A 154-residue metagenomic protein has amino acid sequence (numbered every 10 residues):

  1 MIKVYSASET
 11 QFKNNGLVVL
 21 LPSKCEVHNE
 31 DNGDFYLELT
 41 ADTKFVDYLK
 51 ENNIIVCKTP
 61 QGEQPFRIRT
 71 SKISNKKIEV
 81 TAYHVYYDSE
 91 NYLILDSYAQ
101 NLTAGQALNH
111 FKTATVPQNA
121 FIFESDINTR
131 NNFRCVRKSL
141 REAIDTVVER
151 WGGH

Functional and structural regions predicted by a protein language model:
M1-Y98, E149-G152: Assembly/oligomerization scaffold segments
Y83-H154: Charged- and aromatic-enriched interaction segments used to assemble and dock large macromolecular complexes
